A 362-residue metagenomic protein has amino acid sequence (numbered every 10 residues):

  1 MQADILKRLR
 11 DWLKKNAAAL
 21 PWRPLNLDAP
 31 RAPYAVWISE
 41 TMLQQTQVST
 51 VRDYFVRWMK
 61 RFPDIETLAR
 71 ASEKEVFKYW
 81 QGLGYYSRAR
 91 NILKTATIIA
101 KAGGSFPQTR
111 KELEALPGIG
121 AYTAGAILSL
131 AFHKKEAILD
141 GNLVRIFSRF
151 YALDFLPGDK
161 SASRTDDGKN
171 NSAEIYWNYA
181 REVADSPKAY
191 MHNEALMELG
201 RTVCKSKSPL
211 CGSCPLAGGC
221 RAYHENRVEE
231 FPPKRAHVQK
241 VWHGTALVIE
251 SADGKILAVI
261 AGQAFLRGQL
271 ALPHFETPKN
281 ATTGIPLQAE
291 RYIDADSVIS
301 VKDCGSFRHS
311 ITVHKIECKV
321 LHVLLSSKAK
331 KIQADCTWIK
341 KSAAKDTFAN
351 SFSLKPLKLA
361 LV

Functional and structural regions predicted by a protein language model:
M1-P24, K160-A162, E198-V362: Intrinsically disordered, low-complexity, charged terminal extensions of DNA damage-control enzymes
Q2-R8, W12-L210, L216-E225: Catalytic cores of DNA base-excision repair glycosylases
